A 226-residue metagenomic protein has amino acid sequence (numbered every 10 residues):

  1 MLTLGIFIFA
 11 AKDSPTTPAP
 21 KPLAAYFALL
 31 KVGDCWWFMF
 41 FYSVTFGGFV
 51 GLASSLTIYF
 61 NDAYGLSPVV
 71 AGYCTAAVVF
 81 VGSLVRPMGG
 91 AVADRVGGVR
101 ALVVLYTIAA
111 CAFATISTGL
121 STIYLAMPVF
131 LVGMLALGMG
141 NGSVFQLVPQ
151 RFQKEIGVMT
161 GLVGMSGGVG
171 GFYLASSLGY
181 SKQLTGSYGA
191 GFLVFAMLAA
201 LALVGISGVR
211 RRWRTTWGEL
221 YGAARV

Functional and structural regions predicted by a protein language model:
M1-T17, A202-R210: C-terminal membrane-cytosol helix-exit motif in multi-pass small-molecule transporters
K12-M39, A223-V226: Juxtamembrane intracellular "pre-TM" segments in multi-pass secondary transporters
G33-L84: Extracytoplasmic gate region of multi-pass secondary transporters
V79-P87, G168, F172: Residue-level signature of mid-helix packing/kink "hotspots" within the transmembrane helices of 12-pass Major
V85-G97: Helix-to-loop junctions at the C-terminal end of transmembrane segments in multipass secondary transporters
V96-V144: C-terminal transmembrane helical hairpin of 12-TM major facilitator-type secondary transporters
K154-T185: A late C-terminal transmembrane helix in Major Facilitator Superfamily
G179-L198: A membrane-interface helix-boundary motif in multi-pass transporters
